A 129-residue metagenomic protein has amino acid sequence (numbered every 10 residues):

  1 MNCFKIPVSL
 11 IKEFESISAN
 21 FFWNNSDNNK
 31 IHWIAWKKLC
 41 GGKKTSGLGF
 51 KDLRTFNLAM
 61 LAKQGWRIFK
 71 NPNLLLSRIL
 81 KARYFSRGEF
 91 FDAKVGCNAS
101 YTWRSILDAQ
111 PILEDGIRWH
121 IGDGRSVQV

Functional and structural regions predicted by a protein language model:
M1-V129: A helix-boundary/hinge signal
